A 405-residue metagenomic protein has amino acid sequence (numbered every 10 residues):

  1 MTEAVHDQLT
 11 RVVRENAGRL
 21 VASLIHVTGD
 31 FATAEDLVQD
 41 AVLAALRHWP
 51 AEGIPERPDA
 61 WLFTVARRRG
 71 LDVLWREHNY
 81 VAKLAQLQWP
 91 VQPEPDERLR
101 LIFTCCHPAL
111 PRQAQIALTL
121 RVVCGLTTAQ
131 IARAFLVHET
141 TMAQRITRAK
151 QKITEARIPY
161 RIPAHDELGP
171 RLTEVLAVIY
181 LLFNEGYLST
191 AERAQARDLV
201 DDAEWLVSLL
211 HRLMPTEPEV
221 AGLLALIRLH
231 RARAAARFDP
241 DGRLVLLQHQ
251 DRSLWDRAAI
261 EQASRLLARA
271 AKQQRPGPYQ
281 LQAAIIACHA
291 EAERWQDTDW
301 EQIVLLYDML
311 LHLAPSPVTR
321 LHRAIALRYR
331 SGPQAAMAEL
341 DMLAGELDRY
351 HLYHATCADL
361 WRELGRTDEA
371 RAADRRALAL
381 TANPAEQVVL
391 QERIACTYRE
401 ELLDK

Functional and structural regions predicted by a protein language model:
M1-A22, A32, G169-A177: A short, charge-rich alpha-helical start-of-domain segment used by transcription regulators
V12-F31, A44-H48, F103, H107 (+2 more regions): Amphipathic, Lys/Arg- and hydrophobic-enriched alpha-helical face
D36-L43, E56-R68: Structural recognition of an alpha-helix C-terminal capping motif at a helix-to-coil junction
T64-A85: Arg/Lys-rich amphipathic alpha helix in sigma70-family domain 2
E77, L84-T128, V137-L306: Amphipathic helix-loop-helix modules that constitute alpha-helical solenoid scaffolds
R228, A287-E291, L327, W361 (+1 more regions): Residue at a conserved register position within TPR or TPR-like alpha-solenoid repeats
R231, R294-D297, R330, L364 (+1 more regions): Structural motif corresponding to the intra-repeat A-B loop/turn of tetratricopeptide repeats
